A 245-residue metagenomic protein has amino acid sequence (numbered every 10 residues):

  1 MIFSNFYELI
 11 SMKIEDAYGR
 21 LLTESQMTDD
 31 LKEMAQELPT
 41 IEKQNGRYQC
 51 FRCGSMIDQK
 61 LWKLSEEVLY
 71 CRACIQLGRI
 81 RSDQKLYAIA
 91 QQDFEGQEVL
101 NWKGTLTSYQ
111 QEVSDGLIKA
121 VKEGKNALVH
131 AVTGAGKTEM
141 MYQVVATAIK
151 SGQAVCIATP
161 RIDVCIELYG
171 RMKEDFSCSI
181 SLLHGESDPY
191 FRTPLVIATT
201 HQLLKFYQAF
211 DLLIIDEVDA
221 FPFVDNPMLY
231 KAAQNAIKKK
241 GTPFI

Functional and structural regions predicted by a protein language model:
M1-I57: A broadly conserved sequence feature marking short terminus-proximal activation segments in nucleic acid-centric
P39-D93: Interdomain "pre-motor" coupling segment immediately N-terminal to P-loop NTPase/helicase cores
W102-K125: N-terminal pre-P-loop "Q-motif" helix
K122-A146: Walker A/P-loop
Q153-A154, S179, R192-L195, A209-L212 (+1 more regions): Loop/turn-to-beta-strand initiation segments
Q153-R161, L183: Conserved RecA-like ASCE P-loop NTPase motor core of nucleic-acid helicases/translocases
R171-Y207: Inter-Walker segment of RecA-like/P-loop motor cores
L204-F244: SF2 helicase catalytic motif II
